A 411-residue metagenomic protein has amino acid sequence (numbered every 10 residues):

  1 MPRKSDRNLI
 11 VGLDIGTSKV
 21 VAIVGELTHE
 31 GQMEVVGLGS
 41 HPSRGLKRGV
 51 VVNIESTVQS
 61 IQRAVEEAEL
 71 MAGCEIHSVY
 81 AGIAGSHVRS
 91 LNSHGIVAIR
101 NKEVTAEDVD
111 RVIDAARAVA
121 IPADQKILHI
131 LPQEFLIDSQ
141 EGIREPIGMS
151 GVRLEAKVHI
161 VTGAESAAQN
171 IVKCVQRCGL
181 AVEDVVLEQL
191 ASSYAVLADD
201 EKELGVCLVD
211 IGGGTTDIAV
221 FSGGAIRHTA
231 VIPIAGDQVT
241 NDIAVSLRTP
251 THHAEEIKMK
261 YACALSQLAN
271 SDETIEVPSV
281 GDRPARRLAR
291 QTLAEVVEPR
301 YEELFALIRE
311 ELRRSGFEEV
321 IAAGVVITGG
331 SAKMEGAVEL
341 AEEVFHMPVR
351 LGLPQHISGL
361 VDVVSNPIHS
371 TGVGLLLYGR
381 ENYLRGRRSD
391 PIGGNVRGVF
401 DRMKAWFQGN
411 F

Functional and structural regions predicted by a protein language model:
M1-T17, I23-L208, A225-I226, G236 (+8 more regions): Nucleotide/phosphate-binding catalytic cleft detector across ATP-hydrolyzing and phosphate-transferring enzymes
S18, G214: Conserved Rossmann-like nucleotide-cofactor binding loop
I83-S86, G213, G329-G330: Core structural elements
G205-C207, A219, G224-R227, V231 (+2 more regions): Conserved structured catalytic cores and adjacent interaction surfaces of nucleotide-binding/hydrolyzing enzymes
R300-R309: A general structural motif
I308, I327, L375: Hydrophobic, well-ordered secondary-structure elements that form the walls of internal hydrophobic environments
T328-G329, M334-V344: Conserved active-site/ligand-binding neighborhood in enzyme cores
